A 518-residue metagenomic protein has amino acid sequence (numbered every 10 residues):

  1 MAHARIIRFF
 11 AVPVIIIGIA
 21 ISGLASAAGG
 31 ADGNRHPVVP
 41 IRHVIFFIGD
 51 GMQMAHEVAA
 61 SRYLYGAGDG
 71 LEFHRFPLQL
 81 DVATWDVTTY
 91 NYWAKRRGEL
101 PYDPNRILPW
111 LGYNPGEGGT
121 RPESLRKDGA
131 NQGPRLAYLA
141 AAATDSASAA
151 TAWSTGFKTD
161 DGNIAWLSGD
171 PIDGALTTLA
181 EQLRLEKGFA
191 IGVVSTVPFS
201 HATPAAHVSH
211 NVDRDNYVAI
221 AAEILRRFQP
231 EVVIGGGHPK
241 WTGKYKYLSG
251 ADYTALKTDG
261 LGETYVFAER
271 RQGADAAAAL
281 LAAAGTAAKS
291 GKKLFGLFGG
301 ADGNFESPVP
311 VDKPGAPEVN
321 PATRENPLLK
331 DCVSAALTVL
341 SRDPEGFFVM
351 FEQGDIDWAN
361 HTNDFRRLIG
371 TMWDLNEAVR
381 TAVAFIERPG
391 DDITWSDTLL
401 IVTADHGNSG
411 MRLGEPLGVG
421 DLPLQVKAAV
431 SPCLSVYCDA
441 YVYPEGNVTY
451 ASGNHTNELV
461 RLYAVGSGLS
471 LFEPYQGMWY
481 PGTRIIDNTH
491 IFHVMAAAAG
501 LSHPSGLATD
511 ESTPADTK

Functional and structural regions predicted by a protein language model:
A2-P13: Bacterial N-terminal signal peptides that target proteins for export
A11-S22: Bacterial N-terminal signal peptides
A25-G30: Boundary at the C-terminal end of the N-terminal hydrophobic targeting segment
P37-V44, G49-A149, S200-D516: A post-motif C-terminal structural segment
A147-L167, A359: Short, conserved helix/loop micro-motifs enriched in His/Cys and acidic residues
S154-G156, Q182-K187, R226-R227: Alpha-helix C-terminal capping segments
S168-A175: Glycine-rich anion/phosphate-binding loops
A175-E181, E186-A205, H503-A508: Glycine-rich phosphate/pyrophosphate-binding loops and their adjacent beta-strand/loop elements at enzyme active sites
